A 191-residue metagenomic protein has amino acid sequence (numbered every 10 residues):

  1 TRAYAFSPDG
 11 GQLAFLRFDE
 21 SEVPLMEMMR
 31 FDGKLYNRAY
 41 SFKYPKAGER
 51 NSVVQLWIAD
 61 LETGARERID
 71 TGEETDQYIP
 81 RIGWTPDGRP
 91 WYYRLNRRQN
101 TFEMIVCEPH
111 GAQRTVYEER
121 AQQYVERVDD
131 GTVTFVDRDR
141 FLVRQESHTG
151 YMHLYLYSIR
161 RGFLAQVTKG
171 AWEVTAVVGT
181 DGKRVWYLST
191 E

Functional and structural regions predicted by a protein language model:
T1, E73-I79, A121-D130, A171-A176: Short glycine-/Asp-/Thr-/Trp-enriched loop segments that recur within the blades of beta-propeller repeat domains
T1-A5, Q12-I69: Predominantly five- to eight-bladed beta-propeller fold
R2-F6, A14-E20, K46-R50, G83-P86 (+6 more regions): Beta-strand C-termini and the immediately following turn/loop, strongest in propeller blades
E22-M29, V53-Q55, Q99-V106, G150-Y155: Structural motif
D60-G64, E108-G111, S158-G162: Short loop/turn segments that connect beta-strands within beta-propeller blades
T63-Y78, P90: Alpha/beta-hydrolase fold catalytic core
E67-T71, R114-Y117, A121-Q123, F163-T168: A short beta-strand motif characteristic of beta-propeller blades
